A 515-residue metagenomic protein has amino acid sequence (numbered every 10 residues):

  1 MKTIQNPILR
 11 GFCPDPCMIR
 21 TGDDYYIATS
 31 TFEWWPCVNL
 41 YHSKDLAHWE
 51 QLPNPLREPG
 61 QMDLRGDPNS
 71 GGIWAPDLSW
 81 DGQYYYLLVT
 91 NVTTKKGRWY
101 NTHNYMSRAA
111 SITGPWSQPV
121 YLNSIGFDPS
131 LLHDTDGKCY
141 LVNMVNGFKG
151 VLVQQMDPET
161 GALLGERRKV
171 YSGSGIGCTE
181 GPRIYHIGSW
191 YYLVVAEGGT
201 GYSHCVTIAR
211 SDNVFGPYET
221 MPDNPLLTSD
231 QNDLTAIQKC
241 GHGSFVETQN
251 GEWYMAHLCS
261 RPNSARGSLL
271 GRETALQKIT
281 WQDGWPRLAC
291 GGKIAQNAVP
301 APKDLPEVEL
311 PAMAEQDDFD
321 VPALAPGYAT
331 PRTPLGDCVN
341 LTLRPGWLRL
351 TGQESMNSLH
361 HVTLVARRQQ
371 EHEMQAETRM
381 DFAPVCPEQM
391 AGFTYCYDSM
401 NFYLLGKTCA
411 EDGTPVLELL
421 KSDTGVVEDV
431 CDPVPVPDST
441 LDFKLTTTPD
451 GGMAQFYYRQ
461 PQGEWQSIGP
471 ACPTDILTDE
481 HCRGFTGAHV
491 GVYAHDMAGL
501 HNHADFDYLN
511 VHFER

Functional and structural regions predicted by a protein language model:
M1-R515: Carbohydrate-active catalytic/glycan-binding domains of CAZyme proteins, especially the secreted or lumenal ectodomains
